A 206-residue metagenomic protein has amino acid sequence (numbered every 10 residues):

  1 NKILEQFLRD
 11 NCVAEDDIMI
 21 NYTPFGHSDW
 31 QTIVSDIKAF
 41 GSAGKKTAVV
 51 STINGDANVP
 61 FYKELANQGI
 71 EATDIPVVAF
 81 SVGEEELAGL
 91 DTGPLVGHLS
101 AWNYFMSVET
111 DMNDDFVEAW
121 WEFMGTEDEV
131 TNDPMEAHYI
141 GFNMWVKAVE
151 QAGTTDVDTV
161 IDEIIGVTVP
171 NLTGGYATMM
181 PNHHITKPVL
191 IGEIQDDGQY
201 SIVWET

Functional and structural regions predicted by a protein language model:
N1-Q68, S107-D115, A177: Extracellular/periplasmic Venus flytrap/periplasmic-binding protein
E5-V13, K38-S42, A66-I70, W121-G125 (+2 more regions): Sec-exported extracytoplasmic/periplasmic mature domains
D17-N21, T47-I53, P76-S81, G97-A101 (+1 more regions): Structural recognition of the beta-strand scaffold that forms the well-ordered cores of secreted hydrolase catalytic
D29, A57, E86, G141 (+1 more regions): Short phosphate-engaging motifs
G41-G44, G69-A72, D91-P94, D156 (+2 more regions): Extracellular/periplasmic catalytic domains that process cell-envelope and extracellular macromolecules
E64-Y139, V149-T155: Extracellular/periplasmic periplasmic-binding protein-like sensory domains
E122-M135, M144-W204: Segments of small-molecule ligand-sensing domains
